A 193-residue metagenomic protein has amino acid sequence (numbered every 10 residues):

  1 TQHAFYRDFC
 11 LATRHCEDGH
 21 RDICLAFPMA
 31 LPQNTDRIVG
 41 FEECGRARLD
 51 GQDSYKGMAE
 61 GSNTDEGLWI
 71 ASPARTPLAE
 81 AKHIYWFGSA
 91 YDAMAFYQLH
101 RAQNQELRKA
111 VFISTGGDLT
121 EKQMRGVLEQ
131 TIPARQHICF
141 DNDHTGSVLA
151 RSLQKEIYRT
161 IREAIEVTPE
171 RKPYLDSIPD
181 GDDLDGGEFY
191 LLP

Functional and structural regions predicted by a protein language model:
T1-N63: Basic, glycine-enriched DNA-binding surface that flanks or lies within the catalytic cores of DNA
R21-F27, D65-G67, K82-H83, A93: Short glycine-rich loop/turn motifs
P32, D92, D143-H144: Short, glycine-/Ser/Thr-/acidic-enriched flexible segments
P32-R37, P77-A79, Q103-L107: Short, solvent-exposed loop/turn segments that connect beta-strands within catalytic domains and beta-strand-rich
D53-A81: Glycine-/acidic-rich phosphate or pyrophosphate-binding loops and their flanking alpha/beta elements
E80-I84, R135-Q136: Short active-site oxyanion
G88-S89: Helix N-cap/beta->alpha junction signal
Q98-P193: TOPRIM fold recognition
